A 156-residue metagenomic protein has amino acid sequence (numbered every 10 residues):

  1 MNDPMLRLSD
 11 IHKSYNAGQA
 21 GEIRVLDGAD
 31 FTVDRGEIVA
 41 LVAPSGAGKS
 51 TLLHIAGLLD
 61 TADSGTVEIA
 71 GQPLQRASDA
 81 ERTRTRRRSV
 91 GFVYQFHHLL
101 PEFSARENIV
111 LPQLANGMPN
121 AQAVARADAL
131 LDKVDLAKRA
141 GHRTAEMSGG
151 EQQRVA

Functional and structural regions predicted by a protein language model:
D3-A156: ABC family nucleotide-binding domain
